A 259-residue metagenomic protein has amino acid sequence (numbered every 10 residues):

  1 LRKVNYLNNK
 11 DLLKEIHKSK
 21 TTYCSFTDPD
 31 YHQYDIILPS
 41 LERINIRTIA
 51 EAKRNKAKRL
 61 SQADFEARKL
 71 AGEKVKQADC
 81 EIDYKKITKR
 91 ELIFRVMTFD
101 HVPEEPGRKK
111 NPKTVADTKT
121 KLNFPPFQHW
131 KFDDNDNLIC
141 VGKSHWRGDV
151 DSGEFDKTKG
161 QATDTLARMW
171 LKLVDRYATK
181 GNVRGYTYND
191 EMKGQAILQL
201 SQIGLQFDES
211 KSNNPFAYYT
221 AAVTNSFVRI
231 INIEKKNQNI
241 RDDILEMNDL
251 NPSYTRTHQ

Functional and structural regions predicted by a protein language model:
L1-Y188: Extreme N-terminal regulatory/targeting segments of RNA polymerase sigma factors
L92, T257-Q259: Amphipathic alpha-helical segment used for protein-protein interaction
G107, I230-K235: Eukaryote-specific intrinsically disordered, low-complexity regulatory regions enriched for Ser/Thr/Pro/Gln
K180-N189, L200-A222, I233-K235: Short alpha-helix-to-loop micro-motif enriched in aromatics/charged/Gly
Y188, K193-Q195, I244: Long, charged, glycine-rich C-terminal linkers/tails
I233-P252: Short, basic/polar amphipathic helix motif occurring as a linker/hinge flanking DNA-binding modules in transcription
